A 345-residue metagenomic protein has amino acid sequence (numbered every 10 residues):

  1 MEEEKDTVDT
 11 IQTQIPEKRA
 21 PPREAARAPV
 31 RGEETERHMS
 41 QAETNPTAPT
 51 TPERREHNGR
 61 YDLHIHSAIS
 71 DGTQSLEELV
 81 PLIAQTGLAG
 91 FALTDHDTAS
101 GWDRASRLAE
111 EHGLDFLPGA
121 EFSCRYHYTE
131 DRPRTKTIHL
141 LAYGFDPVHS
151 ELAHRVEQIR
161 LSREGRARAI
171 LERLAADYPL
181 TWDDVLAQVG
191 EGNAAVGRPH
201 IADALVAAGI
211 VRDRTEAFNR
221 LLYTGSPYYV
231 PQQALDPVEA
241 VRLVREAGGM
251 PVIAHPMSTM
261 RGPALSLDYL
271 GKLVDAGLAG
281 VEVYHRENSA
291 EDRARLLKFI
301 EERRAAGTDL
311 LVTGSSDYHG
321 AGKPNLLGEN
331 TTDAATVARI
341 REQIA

Functional and structural regions predicted by a protein language model:
E2, E33-T137, L222-Y223, L235 (+5 more regions): An N-terminally biased module of ancient metal coordination in phosphate/nucleic-acid-related enzymes
E2-T10: Extreme N-terminal basic, low-complexity initiation segments that serve as generic localization/processing leaders
E121-Y126, T135, A169, R173 (+2 more regions): Phosphodiester-processing cores and adjacent nucleic acid-binding clamps
H127-Q158, S162-E164, V206-G225, G328-A345: Active-site gating loops and adjacent loop-to-helix segments of metal-dependent hydrolytic enzymes
L161-Q188: Conserved phosphoryl-transfer catalytic core
E191-S258: Conserved acidic, metal-coordinating active-site core of Asp-based, Mg2+-dependent phosphoryl-transfer enzymes
